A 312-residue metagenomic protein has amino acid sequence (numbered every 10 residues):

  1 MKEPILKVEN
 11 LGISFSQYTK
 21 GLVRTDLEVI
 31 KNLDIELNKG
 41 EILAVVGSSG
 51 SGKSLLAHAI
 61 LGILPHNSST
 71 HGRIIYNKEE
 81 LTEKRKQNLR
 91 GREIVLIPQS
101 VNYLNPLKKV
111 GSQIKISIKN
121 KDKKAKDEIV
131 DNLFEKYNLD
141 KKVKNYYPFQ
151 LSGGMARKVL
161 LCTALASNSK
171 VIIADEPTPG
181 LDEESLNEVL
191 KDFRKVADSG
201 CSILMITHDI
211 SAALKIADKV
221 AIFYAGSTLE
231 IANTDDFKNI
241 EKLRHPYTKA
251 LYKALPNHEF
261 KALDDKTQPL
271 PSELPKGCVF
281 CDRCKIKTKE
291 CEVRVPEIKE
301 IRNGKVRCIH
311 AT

Functional and structural regions predicted by a protein language model:
M1-N239, V306, T312: ABC transporter nucleotide-binding domains
N233-T312: Short catalytic/signature loops enriched in Gly
